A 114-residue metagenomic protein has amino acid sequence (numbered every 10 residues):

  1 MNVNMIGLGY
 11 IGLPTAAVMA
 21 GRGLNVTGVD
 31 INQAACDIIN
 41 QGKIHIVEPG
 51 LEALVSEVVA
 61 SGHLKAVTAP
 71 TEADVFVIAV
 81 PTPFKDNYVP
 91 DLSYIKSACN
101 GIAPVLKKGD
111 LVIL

Functional and structural regions predicted by a protein language model:
M1-L114: Structural/interface elements that position substrates and couple domains in central-metabolism enzymes
